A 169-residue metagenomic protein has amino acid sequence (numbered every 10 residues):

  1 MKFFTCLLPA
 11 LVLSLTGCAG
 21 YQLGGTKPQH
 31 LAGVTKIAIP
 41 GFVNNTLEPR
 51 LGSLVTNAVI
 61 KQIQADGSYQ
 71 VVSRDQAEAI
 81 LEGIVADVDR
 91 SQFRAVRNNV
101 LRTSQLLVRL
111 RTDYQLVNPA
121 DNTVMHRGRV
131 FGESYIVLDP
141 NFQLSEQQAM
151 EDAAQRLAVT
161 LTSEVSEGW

Functional and structural regions predicted by a protein language model:
M1-F4: Positively charged n-region of N-terminal signal peptides that target proteins for export
C6-T16: Bacterial N-terminal signal peptides
L13, Y21, A79: Short glycine- and Lys/Arg-enriched binding-loop motifs that mark or flank ligand-binding interfaces
C18-K61, A65-S68, S73-Q76, A120 (+2 more regions): A structural "domain/chain start" motif
N45-N57, T103-L107, Q143-R156: Soluble non-cytosolic domains of exported or imported proteins
A65-Q70, D75-M125, E133-L144, E167: Surface-exposed short loop/turn segments
A86, Q115, D152, R156-L161: Short alpha-helical scaffold segments that flank and stabilize functional sites
